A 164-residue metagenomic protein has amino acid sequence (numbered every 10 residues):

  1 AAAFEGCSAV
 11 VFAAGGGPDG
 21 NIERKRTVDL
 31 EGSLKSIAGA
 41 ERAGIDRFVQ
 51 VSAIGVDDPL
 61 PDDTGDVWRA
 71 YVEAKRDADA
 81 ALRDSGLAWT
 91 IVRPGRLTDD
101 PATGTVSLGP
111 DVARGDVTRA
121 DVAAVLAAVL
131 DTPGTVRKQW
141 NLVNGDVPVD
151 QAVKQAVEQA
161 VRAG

Functional and structural regions predicted by a protein language model:
A1-K35, G39-R42, D131-G134: NAD(P)H-binding glycine-rich loop region in Rossmannoid oxidoreductase-like domains and their noncatalytic homologs
C7, E41-R47, S52-G164: Oxidoreductase cofactor-interface core, primarily capturing Rossmann-like NAD(P)-dependent enzymes
